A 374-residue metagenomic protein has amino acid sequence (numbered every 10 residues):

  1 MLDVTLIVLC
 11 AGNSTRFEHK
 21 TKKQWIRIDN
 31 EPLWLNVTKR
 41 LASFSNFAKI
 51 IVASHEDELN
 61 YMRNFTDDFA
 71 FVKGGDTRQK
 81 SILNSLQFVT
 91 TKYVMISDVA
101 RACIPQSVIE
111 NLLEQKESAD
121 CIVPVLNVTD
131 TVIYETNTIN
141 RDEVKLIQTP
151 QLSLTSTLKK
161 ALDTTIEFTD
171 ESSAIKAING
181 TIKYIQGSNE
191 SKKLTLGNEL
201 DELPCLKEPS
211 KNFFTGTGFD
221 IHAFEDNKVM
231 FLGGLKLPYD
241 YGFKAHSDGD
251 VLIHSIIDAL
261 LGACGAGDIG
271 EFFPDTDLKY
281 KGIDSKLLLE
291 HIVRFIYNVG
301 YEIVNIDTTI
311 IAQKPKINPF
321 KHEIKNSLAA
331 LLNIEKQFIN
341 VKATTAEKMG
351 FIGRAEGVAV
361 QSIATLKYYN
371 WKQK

Functional and structural regions predicted by a protein language model:
M1-I7, A11, R40, D170-S172 (+5 more regions): SAM-dependent methyltransferases
L2-D57: N-terminal glycine-rich phosphate-binding loop and ensuing alpha1 helix
L33-T91: Conserved N-terminal catalytic core of the sugar/cofactor nucleotidyltransferase
F44, I104-Q186: Conserved core of the sugar-phosphate nucleotidyltransferase
V94: Short aromatic/hydrophobic "clamp" motif used to bind/position activated sugar donors
P204-H322: RNase III-family endoribonuclease catalytic core
D307-K316, K321-I352: Short, conserved loop-to-beta-strand elements that form functional interface hotspots
G353-Q373: C-terminal edge-of-domain segments
